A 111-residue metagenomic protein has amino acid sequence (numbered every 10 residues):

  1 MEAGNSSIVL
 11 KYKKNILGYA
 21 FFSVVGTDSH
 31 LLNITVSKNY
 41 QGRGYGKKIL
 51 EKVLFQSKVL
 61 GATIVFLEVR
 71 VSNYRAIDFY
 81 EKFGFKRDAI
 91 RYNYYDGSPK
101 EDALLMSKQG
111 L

Functional and structural regions predicted by a protein language model:
M1-N39, L50-K52, Q56, L60 (+2 more regions): Acetyl-CoA-dependent GNAT
N5, E101-L105: Short hydrophobic/aromatic beta-strand or adjacent loop that forms the aromatic wall/cage of a ligand/substrate-binding
N15-G18, R75, K100: Glycine-rich acetyl-CoA-binding "A-motif" of GNAT/NAT acetyltransferases
T27-L32, T63, F83, D102: A generic structural signal for short beta-strands and their flanking turns/coil linkers
N33-T35, F66-E68, L105: Short aromatic/hydrophobic contact patches that present stacked aromatics for nucleic-acid/ligand binding
S37-E51, K58-L60, I64, R70-D78 (+2 more regions): Conserved glycine-rich acetyl-CoA-binding loop
L60, V65, L104-K108: Domain-wide signal for the mature, well-folded portions of proteins, strongly enriched in nucleus-encoded organellar
E68, K86-D102: Conserved catalytic-core motifs of GNAT/GCN5-like acyltransferases
